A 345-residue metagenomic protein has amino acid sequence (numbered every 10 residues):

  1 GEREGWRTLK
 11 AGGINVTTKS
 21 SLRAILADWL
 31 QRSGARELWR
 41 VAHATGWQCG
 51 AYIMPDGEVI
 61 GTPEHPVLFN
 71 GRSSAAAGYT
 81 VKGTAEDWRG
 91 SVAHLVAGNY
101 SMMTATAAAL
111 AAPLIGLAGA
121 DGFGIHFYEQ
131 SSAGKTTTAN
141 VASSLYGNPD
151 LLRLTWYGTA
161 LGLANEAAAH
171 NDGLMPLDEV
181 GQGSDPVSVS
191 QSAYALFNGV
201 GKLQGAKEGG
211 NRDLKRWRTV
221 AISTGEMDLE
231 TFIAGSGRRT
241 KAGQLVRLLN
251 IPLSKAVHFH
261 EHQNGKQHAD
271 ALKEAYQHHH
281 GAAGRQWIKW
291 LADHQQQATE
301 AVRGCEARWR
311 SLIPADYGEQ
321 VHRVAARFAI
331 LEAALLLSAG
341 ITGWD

Functional and structural regions predicted by a protein language model:
G1-V96, N165, H170, A234 (+3 more regions): Conserved glycine-centered beta->alpha loop in an early N-terminal alpha/beta scaffold
V16, L95-T104, Y128-S132, E179 (+4 more regions): Short, charged/polar micro-motifs that form catalytic or ligand-binding hotspots
A51, L245, F328: A residue-level signal for beta-strand positions that form part of recognition/binding surfaces within mature
T62-P149, F328: P-loop NTPase catalytic core of nucleic-acid-dependent motor ATPases
N70-G78, S91-G98, R153-L163, G205-E208 (+1 more regions): Active-site-adjacent structural elements in folded domains
S101, G119-A120, L151-L152, K202-A206 (+6 more regions): Intrinsically disordered or highly flexible coil/loop and linker segments, enriched in small and charged/polar residues
M103, A112-W287: Conserved NTP-binding/hydrolysis core of motor NTPases
P252-D345: Feature primarily recognizes SF3-like P-loop helicase cores of small DNA viruses
